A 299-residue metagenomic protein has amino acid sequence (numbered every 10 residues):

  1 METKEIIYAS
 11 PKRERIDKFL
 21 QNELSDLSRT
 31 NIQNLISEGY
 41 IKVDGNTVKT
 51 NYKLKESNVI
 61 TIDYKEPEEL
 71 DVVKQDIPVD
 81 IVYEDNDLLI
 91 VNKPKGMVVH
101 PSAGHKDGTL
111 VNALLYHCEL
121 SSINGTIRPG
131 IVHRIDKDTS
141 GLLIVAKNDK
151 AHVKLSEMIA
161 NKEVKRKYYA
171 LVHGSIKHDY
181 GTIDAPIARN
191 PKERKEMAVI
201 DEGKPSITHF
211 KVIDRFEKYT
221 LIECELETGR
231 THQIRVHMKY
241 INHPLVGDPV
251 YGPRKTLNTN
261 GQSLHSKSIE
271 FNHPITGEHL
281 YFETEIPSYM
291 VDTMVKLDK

Functional and structural regions predicted by a protein language model:
M1-T182, Y289-T293: RNA pseudouridine synthases
I81, V172, H209-V212, L245: Conserved hydrophobic positions within beta-strands
V91, V236, G247: Active-site flanking residues adjacent to catalytic metal/cofactor-binding acidic residues
G125-S156, K165, Y169, A185-I241 (+1 more regions): The conserved catalytic core of RNA pseudouridine synthases
A198, V246-T256: Short, surface-exposed loop/helix-turn segments at secondary-structure junctions that function as lids/hinges flanking
N258-S266: Active-site-adjacent capping/gating segments
